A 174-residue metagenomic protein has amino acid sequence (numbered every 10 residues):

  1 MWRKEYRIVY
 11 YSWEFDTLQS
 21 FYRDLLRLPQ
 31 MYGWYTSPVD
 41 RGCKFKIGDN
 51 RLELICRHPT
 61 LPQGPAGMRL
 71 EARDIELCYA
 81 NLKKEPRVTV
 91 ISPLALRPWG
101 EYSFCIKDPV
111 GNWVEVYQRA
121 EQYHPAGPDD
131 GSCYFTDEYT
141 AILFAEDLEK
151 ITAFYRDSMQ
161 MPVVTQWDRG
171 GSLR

Functional and structural regions predicted by a protein language model:
M1-Q19, A66-M68, R119-T152, V164: N-terminal beta-strand motif that seeds the catalytic metal site of vicinal oxygen chelate
Y6, D40-R41, A66, V90 (+2 more regions): Residue-level marker for the onset of beta-strands and adjacent loop->beta junctions in well-ordered domains
Y11-F15, T36-P38, P98, A145-D147 (+1 more regions): Conserved beta-strand-loop-alpha-helix junction that forms the acyl-donor binding cleft
L18-R23, L82, G111, I151-R156: Conserved active-site tyrosine of GNAT-family acetyltransferases
D24-M31, R87-V88, D157-V164: Conserved acetyl-CoA-binding loop of GNAT-fold acetyltransferases
P29-P65, W113-A120, P162-R174: Conserved short beta-strand elements that form part of the metal-binding/catalytic scaffold of enzyme active sites
A72-E76: Short proline/glycine-enriched turn/loop motifs at strand-loop junctions of beta-rich domains
K83-D137: Vicinal oxygen chelate
